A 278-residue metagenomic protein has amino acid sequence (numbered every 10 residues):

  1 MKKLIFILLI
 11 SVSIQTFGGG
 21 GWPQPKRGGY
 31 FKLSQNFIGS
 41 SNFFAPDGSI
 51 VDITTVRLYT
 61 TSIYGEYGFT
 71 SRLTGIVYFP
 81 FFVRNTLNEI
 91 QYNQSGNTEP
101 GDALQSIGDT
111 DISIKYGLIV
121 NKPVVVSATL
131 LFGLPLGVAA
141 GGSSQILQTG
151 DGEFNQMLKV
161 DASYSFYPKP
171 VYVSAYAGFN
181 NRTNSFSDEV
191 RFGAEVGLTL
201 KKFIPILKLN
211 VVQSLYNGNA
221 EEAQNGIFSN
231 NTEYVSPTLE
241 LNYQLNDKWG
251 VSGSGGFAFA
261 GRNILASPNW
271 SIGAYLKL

Functional and structural regions predicted by a protein language model:
Q15-A45, D52, K202: Outer-membrane beta-barrel biogenesis signature
G28-G29, L147-Q224: Detector for outer-membrane/organellar transmembrane beta-barrel domains, recognizing the amphipathic beta-strand
G29, Y59-I63, G108-I112, F154-V160 (+4 more regions): Hydrophobic, lipid-facing positions within transmembrane beta-strands of outer-membrane proteins
L33, I63-Y67, V77, I112-Y116 (+6 more regions): Residues on the lipid-exposed face of transmembrane beta-strands in outer-membrane beta-barrel proteins
Q35-S41, F79-N85, L118, F132-V138 (+6 more regions): Transmembrane beta-strands of outer-membrane beta-barrel pores
R72-V77, K122-V126, K169-V173, K202-L207 (+1 more regions): Repeated loop/turn-to-beta-strand initiation elements of outer-membrane beta-barrel proteins
T86-N180, F228-S229: Outer-membrane pore/translocation modules
E195-L278: Outer membrane beta-barrel transmembrane domains
